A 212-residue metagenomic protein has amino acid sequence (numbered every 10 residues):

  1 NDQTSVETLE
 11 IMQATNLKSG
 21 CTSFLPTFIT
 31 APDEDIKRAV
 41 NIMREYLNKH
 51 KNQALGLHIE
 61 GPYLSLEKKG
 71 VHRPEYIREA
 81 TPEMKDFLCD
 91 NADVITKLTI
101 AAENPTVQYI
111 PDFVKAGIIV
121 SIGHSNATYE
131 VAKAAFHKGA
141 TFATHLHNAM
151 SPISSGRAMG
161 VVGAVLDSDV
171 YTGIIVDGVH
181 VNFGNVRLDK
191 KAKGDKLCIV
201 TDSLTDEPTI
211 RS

Functional and structural regions predicted by a protein language model:
N1-V6: Di-metal (Zn2+ and/or Mg2+/Mn2+) metal-binding site signature of metallo-dependent hydrolases with the MBL/beta-CASP
L9, Q13, K37-R44, K85 (+3 more regions): Generic structural signal for well-ordered alpha-helices, preferentially at hydrophobic/aromatic core positions
E10-A39, N52-S65, A92-E103, I118-S121 (+2 more regions): Divalent metal-dependent hydrolysis catalytic cores, especially in the metallo-beta-lactamase
L17, N48, V114-K115, F136-H137 (+1 more regions): Anion (oxyanion) recognition and catalysis
D33, L64-L66, V181, D206-E207: Short, active-site-adjacent cap segments at secondary-structure transitions
I36-H50, P111-I119, K196: Short, electropositive alpha-helical surface patch
I59, L66-P82, D86-G160: Divalent metal-binding pocket/active-site signature
V131-S212: Active-site-adjacent C-terminal substructures of enzyme catalytic domains
